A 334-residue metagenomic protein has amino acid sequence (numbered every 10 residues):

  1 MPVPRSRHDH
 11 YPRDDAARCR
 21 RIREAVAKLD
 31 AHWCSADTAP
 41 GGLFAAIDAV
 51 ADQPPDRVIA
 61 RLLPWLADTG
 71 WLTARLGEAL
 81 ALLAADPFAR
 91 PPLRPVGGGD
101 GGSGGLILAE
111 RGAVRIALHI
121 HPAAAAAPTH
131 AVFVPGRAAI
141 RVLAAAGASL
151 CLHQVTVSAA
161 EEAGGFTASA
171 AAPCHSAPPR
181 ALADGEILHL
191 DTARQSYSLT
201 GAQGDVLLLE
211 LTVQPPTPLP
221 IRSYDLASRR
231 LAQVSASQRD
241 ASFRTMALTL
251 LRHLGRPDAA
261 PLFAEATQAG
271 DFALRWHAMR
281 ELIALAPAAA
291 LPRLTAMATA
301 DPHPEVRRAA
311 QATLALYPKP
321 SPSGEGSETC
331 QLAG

Functional and structural regions predicted by a protein language model:
P2, H10-V114, L226: A short, N-terminal "cap"/entry segment at the start of jelly-roll beta-barrel domains of the cupin/DSBH fold
V114-P135, A181-A183, L190-A193: Conserved short histidine dyad/triad with adjacent acidic residue
P135-V155: Short, conserved beta-strand element in jelly-roll/cupin
A139-R141, I187, A202-I221: A short hydrophobic beta-strand segment most commonly corresponding to one strand of the jelly-roll/cupin
I140, V155-S196: Short acidic-glycine-tyrosine-enriched beta hairpin
D225-A232, R256-T267, A288-T299, P320-Q331: Amphipathic alpha-helical scaffolding segments comprising HEAT/armadillo-like alpha-solenoid repeats
S235-A236, L251, A266-G270, A298-P302: Alpha-solenoid helical repeat architecture
R244-L254, W276-L285, R308-P318: Structural detector for internal amphipathic alpha-helices that build alpha-solenoid repeat scaffolds
